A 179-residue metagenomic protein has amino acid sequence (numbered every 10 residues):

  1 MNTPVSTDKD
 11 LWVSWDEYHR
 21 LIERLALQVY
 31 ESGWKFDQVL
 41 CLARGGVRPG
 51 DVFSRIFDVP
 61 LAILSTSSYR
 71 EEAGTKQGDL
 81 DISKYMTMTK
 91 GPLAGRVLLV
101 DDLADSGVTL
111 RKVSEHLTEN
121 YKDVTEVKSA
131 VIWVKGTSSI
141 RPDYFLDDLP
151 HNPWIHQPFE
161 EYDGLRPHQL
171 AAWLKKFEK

Functional and structural regions predicted by a protein language model:
M1-K179: PRPP-associated nucleotide enzymes
